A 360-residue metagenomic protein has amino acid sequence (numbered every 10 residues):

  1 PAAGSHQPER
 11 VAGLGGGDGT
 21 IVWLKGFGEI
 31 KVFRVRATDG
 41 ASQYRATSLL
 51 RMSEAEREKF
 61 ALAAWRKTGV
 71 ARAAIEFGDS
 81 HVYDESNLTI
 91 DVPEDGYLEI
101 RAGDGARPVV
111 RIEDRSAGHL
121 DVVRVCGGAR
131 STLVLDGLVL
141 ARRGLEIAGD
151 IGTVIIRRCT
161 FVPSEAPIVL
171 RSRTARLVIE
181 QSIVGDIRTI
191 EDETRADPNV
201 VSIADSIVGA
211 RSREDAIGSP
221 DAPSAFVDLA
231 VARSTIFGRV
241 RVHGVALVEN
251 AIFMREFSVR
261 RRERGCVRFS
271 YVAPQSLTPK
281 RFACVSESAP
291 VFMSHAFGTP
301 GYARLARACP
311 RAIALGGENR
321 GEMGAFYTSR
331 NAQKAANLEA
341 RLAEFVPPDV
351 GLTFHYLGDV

Functional and structural regions predicted by a protein language model:
P1-G26, S286-V360: Surface beta-loop-beta hairpin patches that serve as ligand-binding interfaces in beta-rich domains
P1-T68: Right-handed parallel beta-helix/beta-solenoid
Q7, W23, P108-I112, D121 (+7 more regions): Intrinsic low-complexity/IDR segments
R36, G78, R101-G103, R111-E113 (+15 more regions): Feature marks extracellular polysaccharide-active and adherence modules
R36-Q43, E54, E58-G118, V139-L145: N-terminal extracellular ligand-recognition/capping segment immediately after the signal peptide
A73, S86-L88, G96-L98, A106-P108 (+16 more regions): The right-handed parallel beta-helix/beta-solenoid scaffold, focusing on the short coil/turn and N-cap positions
S86-L88, R115, L120, L140-A148 (+6 more regions): Short glycine/acidic-rich loop motifs that flank beta-strands on beta-rich extracellular proteins
L170-S182, E193-V200, S206, I217-V259 (+3 more regions): Periodic small-residue-enriched repeat registers in elongated scaffold domains
